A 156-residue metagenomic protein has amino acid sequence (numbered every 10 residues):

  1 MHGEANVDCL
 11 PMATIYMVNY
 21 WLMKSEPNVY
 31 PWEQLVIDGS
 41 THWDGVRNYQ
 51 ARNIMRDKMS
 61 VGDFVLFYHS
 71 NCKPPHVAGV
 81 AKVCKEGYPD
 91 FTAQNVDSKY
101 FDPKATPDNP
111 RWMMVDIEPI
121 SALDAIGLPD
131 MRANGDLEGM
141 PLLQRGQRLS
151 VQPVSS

Functional and structural regions predicted by a protein language model:
A13-V61: Compositionally biased, charged N-terminal/linker segments
N19, G39, V61-D63, V77-G79 (+1 more regions): A generic structural signal for short beta-strands and their flanking turns/coil linkers
L66-F67, K82: Hydrophobic beta-strand signal
Y68-P75: Short, charged beta-turn/beta-strand-edge "cap" motif at the junction between a beta-strand and an adjacent loop
G79-L149: Aromatic- and Lys/Arg-enriched surface recognition patch
